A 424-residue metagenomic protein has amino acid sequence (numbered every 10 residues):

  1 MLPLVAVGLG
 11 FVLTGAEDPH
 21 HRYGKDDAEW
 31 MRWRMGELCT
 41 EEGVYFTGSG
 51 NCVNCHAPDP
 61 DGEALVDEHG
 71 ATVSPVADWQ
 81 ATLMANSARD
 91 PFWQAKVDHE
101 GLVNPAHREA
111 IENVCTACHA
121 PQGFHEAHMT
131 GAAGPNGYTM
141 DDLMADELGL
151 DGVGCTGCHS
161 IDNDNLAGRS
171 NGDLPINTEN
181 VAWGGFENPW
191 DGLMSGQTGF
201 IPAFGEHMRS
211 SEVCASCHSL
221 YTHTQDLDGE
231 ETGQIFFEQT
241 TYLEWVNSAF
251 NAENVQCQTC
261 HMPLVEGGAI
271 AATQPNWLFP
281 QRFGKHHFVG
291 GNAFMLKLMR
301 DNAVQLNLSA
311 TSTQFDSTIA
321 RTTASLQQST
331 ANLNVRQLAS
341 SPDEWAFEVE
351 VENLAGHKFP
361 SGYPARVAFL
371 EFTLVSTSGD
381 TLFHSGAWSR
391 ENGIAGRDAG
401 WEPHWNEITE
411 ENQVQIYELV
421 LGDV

Functional and structural regions predicted by a protein language model:
M1-V7: Sec-dependent N-terminal signal peptides
V7-R22: Bacterial Sec-dependent signal peptides at the C-terminal "C-region" and cleavage site
H21-G36, D61-E100, A132-V424: Primarily the internal scaffold of c-type cytochrome electron-transfer domains, especially repeated/multiheme c-type
G36-N54, E109-E112: Local sequence-structure signature of Cys/Sec-based thiol-disulfide redox active-site neighborhoods
S49, A120, S160: Aromatic-flanked redox-active Cys/Sec active sites in thiol-based oxidoreductases, especially the WC-centered
P58: Duplex nucleic acid-engaging cores and interfaces of nucleic-acid transaction enzymes
W93-V114, F124: N-terminal catalytic scaffold of extracellular/periplasmic and nuclease hydrolases that process anionic headgroups
E112, A117-M129, Y138: Conserved, well-structured interaction surfaces
